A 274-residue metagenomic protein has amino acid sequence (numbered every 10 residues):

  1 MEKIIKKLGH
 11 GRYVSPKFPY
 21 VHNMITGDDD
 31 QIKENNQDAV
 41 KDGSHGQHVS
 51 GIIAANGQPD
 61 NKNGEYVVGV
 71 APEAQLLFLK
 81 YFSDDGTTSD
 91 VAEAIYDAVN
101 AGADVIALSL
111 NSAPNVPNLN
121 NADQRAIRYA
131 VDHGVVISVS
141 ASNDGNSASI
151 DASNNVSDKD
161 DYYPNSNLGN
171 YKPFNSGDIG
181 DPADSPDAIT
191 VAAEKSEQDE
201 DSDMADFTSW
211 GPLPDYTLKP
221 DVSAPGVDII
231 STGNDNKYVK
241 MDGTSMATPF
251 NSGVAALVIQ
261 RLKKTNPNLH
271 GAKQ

Functional and structural regions predicted by a protein language model:
M1-H22, D28-T87, A101, D132 (+3 more regions): Subtilisin-like serine protease catalytic core
M1-K3, N61-G64, V91, A148-S153 (+2 more regions): Short, solvent-exposed loop/turn and secondary-structure capping segments
I25-I32, E194-P249: Catalytic-core environment of secreted peptidases
V49, I106, V254: Terminal peptide-recognition signature
I52-I53, Y81, S223-Q274: Hydrolase catalytic cores
A55-Q58, D97, D104, A193 (+1 more regions): Glycine-rich, acidic and aromatic/proline-enriched surface loops and short helix-turn segments that act as binding
N56, F78-D184, P214-T217, N234-F250: Substrate-binding/access-modulating region of protease and related hydrolase catalytic domains
I137, I189-T190: Hydrophobic beta-strand scaffold residues
